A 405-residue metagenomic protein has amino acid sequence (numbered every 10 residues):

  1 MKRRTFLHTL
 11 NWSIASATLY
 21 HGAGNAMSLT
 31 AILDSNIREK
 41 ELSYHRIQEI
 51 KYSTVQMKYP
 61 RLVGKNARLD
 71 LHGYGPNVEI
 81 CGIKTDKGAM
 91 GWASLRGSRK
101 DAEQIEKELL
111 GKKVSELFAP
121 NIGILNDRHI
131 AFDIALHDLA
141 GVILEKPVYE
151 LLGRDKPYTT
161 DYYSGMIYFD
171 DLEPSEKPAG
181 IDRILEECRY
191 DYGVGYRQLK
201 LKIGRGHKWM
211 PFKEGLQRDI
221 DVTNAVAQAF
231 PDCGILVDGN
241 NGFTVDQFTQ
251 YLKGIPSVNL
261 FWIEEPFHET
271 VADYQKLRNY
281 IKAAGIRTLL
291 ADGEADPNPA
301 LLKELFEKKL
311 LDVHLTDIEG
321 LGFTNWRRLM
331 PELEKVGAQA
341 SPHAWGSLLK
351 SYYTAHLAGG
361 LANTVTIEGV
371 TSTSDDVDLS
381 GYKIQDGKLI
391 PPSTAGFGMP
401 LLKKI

Functional and structural regions predicted by a protein language model:
M1-K2: N-terminal secretory signal peptides
T5-T30: N-terminal export signals
H21-R61: C-terminal segment of N-terminal export signals and the immediately downstream linker at the start of the mature
Y44-S53, I83-P147: Metal- or metallocofactor-binding catalytic centers and their adjacent structured scaffolds across diverse enzyme
G88, E145, I263, L305 (+2 more regions): Conserved, mostly hydrophobic/aromatic
D133-P174: Glycine-rich, aromatic-flanked loop segments that form ligand/cofactor-binding clefts across common enzyme folds
T159, S164-K276: Metal-dependent enolase-superfamily TIM-barrel catalytic cores that perform enediolate-based chemistry
N259, T270-A395: Shared catalytic-loop signature of beta/alpha-barrel
